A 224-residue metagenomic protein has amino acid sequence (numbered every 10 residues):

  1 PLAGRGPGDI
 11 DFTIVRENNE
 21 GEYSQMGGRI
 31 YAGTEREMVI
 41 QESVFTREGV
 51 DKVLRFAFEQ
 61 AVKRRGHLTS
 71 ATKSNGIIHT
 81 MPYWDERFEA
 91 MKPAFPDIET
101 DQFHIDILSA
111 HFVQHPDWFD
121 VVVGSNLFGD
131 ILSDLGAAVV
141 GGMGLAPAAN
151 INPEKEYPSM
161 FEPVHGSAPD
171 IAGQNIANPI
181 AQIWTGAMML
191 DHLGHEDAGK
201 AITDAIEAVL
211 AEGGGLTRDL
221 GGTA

Functional and structural regions predicted by a protein language model:
P1, F112-A201, A205-G213: Glycine-rich phosphate/nucleotide-binding loop
P1-I40, L127: N-terminal glycine-rich phosphate/adenylate-binding segment common to multiple enzyme folds
L2-R5, F58-Q60, S109-V113: A generic local secondary-structure boundary/capping motif
I14-R16, S70, T100-H104, G124-S125 (+2 more regions): General beta-strand structural signal in soluble alpha/beta enzymes
R29-E35, E86-M91, V140-A149, P153: A glycine- and small-aliphatic-rich helix-loop capping segment at beta-alpha/alpha-beta transitions that lines
T34-D106: Glycine-rich phosphate/diphosphate-binding loop of Rossmann-like nucleotide-binding domains
R64-T72, F95-F103, H195-T203, E212-T223: Flexible, glycine/charged-enriched surface loops at secondary-structure junctions
I78-F88, V113-D120, A137, G214-L216 (+1 more regions): Short glycine/threonine-rich loop-to-helix capping motif typified by GTGT followed within a few residues by an Asp-Pro
